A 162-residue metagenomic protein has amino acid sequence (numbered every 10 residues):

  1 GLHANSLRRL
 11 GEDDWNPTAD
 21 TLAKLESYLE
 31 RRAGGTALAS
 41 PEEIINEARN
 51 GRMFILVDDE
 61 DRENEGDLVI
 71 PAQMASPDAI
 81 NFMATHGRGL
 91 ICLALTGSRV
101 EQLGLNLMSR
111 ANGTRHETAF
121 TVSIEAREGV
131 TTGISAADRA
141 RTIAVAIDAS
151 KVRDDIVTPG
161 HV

Functional and structural regions predicted by a protein language model:
G1-A4, E63-E65: Short secondary-structure junction/hinge motifs that connect adjacent elements
L2-P17: Recognition helix of helix-turn-helix/homeodomain-like DNA-binding domains that insert into the DNA major groove
E12-W15, E30, R88: Generic short alpha-helical segment signal, independent of protein family or function, capturing local helix propensity
T18-G35: DNA major-groove recognition helix of helix-turn-helix/homeodomain DNA-binding modules
A37-V162: Catalytic domains of riboflavin
